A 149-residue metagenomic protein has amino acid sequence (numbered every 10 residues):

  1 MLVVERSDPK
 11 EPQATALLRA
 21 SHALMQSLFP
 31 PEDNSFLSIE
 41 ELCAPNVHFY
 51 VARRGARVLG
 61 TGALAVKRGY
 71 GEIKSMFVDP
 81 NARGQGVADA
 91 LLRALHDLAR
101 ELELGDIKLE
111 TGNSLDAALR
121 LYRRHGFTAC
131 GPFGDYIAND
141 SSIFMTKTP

Functional and structural regions predicted by a protein language model:
L2, R6, K10, G105-K108 (+2 more regions): C-terminal "cap" of GNAT-fold acetyltransferases
L2-K74, D79-N81, L92-A94, L98 (+3 more regions): Acetyl-CoA-dependent GNAT
Q13, G86, A117: Residues that form or flank phosphate/diphosphate-binding pockets in enzymes that use nucleotide phosphates
D79-Q85, N113: Active-site acidic-Proline motif in GNAT/NAT acetyltransferases
Q85, E101-G105: Short coil/turn segments at alpha/beta junctions that flank glycine-rich nucleotide-binding fingerprints
